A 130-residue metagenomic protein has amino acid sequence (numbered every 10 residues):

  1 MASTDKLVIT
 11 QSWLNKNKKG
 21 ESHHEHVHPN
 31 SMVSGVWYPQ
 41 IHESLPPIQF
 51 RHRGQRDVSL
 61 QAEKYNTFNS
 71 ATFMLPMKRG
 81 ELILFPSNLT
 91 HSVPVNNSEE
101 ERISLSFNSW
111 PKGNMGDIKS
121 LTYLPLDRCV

Functional and structural regions predicted by a protein language model:
T4-K6, V27-S31, N97-E101: A generic structural micro-feature
L7-N15: A short glycine-rich, His/Asp/Glu-containing loop-to-beta-strand
L14-L84, P94, M115-Y123: Catalytic core of non-heme Fe(II) oxygenases with the double-stranded beta-helix
G35-W37, E99-M115: A short hydrophobic beta-strand segment most commonly corresponding to one strand of the jelly-roll/cupin
R128-V130: Surface/interface-facing alpha-helical segments and adjacent flexible terminal/loop regions used for partner/assembly
